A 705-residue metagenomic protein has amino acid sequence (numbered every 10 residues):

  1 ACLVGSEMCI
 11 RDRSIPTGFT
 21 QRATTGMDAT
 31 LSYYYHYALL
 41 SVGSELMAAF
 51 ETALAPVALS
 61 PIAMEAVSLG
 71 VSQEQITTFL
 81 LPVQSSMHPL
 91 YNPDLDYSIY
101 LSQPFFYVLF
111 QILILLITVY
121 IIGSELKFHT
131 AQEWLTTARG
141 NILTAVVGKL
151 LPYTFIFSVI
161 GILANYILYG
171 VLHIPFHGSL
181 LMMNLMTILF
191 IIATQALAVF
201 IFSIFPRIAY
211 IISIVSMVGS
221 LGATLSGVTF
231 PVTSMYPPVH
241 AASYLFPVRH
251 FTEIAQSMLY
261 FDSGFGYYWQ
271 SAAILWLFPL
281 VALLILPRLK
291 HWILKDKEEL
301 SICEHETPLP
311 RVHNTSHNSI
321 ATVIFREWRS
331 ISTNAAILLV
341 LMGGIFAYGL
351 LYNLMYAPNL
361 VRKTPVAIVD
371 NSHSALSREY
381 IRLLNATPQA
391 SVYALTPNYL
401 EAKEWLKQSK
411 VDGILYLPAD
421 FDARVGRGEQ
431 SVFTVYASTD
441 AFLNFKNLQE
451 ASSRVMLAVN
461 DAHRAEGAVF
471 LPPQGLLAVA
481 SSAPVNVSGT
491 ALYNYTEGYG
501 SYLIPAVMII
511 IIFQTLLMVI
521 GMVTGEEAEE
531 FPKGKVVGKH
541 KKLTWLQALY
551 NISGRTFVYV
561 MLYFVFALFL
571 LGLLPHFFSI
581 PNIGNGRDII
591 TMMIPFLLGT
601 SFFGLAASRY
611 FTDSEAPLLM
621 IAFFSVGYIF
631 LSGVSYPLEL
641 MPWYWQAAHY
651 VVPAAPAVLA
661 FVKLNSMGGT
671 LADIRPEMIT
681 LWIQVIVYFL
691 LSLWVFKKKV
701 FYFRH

Functional and structural regions predicted by a protein language model:
A1-I99, L300-S501, D673, K698 (+1 more regions): Extracytoplasmic/periplasmic domains immediately adjacent to an N-terminal transmembrane anchor in multi-pass membrane
T77, L90-D94, W134-V147, L172 (+20 more regions): Juxtamembrane loop-helix boundary motifs flanking transmembrane segments in multi-pass membrane proteins
H88-L168, L350, T490-L574: Hydrophobic alpha-helical transmembrane segments of multi-pass membrane transport proteins
I117, I121, E125, F200 (+8 more regions): Membrane-spanning helices that line or support transport/gating and their immediate boundary helices in channels
V147-G148, I211-I214, V340-L341, P505 (+2 more regions): Hydrophobic core positions of alpha-helical segments in small-molecule transporters and transporter systems
F155, Y166-I167, P175-V312, L351-Y352 (+7 more regions): Membrane-spanning alpha-helical segments of multipass transporters and channels
